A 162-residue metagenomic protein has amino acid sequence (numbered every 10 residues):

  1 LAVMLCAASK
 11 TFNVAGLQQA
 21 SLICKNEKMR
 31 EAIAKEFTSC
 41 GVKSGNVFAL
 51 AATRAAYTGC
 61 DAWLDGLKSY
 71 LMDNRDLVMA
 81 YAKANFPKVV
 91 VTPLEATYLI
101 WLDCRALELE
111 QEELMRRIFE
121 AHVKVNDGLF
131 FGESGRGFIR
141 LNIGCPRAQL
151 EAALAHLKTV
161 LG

Functional and structural regions predicted by a protein language model:
L1-M72: Conserved core segment of the aminotransferase class I/II
M4, K88-V91, K124-L129: A short linear hydrophobic-aromatic micro-motif
S9-T11, E27-M29, A96-Y98, A106-L107 (+2 more regions): Short, solvent-exposed loop/turn segments at secondary-structure junctions
I23, W101-D103, N142-G144: Short hydrophobic/aromatic beta-strand micro-patches that form the beta-sheet surface supporting nucleotide- or nucleic
V47-L50, R54, S69-M79, V90-C104 (+1 more regions): Conserved glycine-rich beta-strand-loop-beta hairpin in the small C-terminal domain of fold type I
A55, L77, Y81-N85, R117 (+2 more regions): Alpha-helical structural signal in soluble globular domains
E108, E113, F119-N126, F131-G162: PLP-dependent enzyme catalytic core of the Aspartate aminotransferase-like
